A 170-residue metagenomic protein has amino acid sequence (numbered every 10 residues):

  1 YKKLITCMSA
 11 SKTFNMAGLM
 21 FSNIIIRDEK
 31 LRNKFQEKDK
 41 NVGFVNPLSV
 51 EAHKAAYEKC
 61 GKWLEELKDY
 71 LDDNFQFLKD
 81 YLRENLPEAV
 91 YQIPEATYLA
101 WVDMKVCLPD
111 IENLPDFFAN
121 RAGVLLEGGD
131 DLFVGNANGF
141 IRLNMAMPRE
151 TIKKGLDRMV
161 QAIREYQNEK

Functional and structural regions predicted by a protein language model:
K2-D72, A162: Conserved core segment of the aminotransferase class I/II
L4, A89, V124: Short, conserved active-site loop motifs that form the nucleotide-linked donor/cofactor pocket
M8, N23, Q92-I93, L99-D103 (+1 more regions): Short beta-strand segments
A10-S11, E88-A89, G129-L132: Short, solvent-exposed loop/turn elements at beta->coil junctions and helix N-caps that rim active or binding pockets
D28, V106-L108, P148-E150: Helix N-cap motif at beta-to-alpha junctions
K54, D69-K79, Y91-M104: Conserved glycine-rich beta-strand-loop-beta hairpin in the small C-terminal domain of fold type I
F117-L125, L132-K170: PLP-dependent enzyme catalytic core of the Aspartate aminotransferase-like
